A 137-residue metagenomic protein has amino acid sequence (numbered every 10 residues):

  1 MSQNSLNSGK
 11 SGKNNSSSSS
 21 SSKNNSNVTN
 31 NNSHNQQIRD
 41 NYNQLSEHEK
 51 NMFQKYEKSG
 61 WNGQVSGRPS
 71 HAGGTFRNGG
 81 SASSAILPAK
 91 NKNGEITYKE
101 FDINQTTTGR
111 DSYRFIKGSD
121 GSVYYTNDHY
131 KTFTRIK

Functional and structural regions predicted by a protein language model:
M1-N78, S83-S84: Low-complexity, glycine/serine/proline-rich disordered segments that function as export/translocation leaders
Q54-K137: Functional cores of ribonucleases/endoribonucleases
